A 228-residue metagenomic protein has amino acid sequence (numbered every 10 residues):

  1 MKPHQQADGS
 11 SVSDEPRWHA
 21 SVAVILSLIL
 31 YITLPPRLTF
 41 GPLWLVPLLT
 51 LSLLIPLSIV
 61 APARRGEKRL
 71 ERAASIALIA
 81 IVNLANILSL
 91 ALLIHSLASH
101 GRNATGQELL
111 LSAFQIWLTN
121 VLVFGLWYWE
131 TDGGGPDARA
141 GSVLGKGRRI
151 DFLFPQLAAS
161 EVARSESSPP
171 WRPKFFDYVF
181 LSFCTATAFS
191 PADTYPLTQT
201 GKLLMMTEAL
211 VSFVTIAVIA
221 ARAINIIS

Functional and structural regions predicted by a protein language model:
D8-A23: N-terminal membrane topogenic signal
H19, G41-I55: Structural signature of hydrophobic alpha-helical transmembrane segments
Y31-W44, A63-G66: Short, hydrophobic transmembrane alpha-helix segments
K68-A80: Cytoplasmic-side transmembrane-helix entry/capping segments in multi-pass membrane proteins
L78-S89: Small-residue-rich segments of transmembrane alpha-helices in multi-pass membrane proteins, especially helix faces
R102-D137: Pore-domain transmembrane helices of cation channels
G133-P191: Membrane-proximal soluble regions of multi-pass membrane proteins
R172-S228: Pore domain of cation channels
